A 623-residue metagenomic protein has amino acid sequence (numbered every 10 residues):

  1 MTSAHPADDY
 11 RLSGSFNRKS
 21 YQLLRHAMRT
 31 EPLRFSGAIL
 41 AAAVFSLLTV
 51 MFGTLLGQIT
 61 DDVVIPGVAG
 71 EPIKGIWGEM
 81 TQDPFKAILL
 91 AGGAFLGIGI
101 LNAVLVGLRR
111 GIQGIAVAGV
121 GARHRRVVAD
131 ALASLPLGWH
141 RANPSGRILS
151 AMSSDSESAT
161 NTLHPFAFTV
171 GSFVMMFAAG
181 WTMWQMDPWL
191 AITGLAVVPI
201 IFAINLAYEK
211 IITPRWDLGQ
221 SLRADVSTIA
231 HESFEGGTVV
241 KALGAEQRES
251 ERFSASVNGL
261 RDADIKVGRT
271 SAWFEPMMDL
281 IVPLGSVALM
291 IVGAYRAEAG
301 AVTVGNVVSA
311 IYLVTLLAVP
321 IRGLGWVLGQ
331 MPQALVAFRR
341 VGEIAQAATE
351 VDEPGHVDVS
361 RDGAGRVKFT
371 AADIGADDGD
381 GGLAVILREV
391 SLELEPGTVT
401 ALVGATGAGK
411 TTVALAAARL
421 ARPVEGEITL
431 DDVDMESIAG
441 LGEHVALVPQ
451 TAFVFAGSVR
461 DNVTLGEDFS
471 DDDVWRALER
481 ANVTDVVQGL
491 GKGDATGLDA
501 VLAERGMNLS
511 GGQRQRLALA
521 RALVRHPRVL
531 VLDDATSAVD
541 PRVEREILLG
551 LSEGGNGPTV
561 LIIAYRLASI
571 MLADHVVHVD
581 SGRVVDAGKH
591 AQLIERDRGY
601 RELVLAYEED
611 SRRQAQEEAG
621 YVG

Functional and structural regions predicted by a protein language model:
M1-F52, V64-A91, F95, R109-Q113 (+10 more regions): Membrane-integrated ABC transporters
S3-P6, Y10-R11, G489, L549 (+2 more regions): C-terminal portion of ABC ATPase nucleotide-binding domains
P6-N17, L40-A41, F45-V64, A91-R141 (+10 more regions): Juxtamembrane helix-loop junctions of ABC transporter transmembrane domains
F16, R25-P32, L137-G138, S154-L163 (+7 more regions): An intracellular "coupling" helix at the cytosolic face of ABC transporter transmembrane type-1 domains
T30, F35-L47, A167-L218, I291-V302 (+1 more regions): Transmembrane helices of ABC transporter permease
A91-N102, V106, G194, V198-I200 (+3 more regions): Hydrophobic alpha-helical segments in the permease module
A245, R269, L317-I344: Cytosolic ends of transmembrane helices, especially the final helix of ABC transmembrane type-1 domains
L415-R480, N508, R528, R545-G557 (+1 more regions): Conserved post-Walker A segment of ABC ATPase nucleotide-binding domains
